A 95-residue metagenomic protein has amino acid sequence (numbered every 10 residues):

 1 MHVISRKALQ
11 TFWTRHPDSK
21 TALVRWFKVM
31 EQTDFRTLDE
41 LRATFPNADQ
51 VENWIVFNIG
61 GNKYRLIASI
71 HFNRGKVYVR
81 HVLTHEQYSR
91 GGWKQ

Functional and structural regions predicted by a protein language model:
M1-K63, H71-K76, E86-Q95: Basic, Lys/Arg-enriched alpha-helical interface segments
V79-L83: Catalytic Cys-His active-site segments of thiol-dependent hydrolases/isopeptidases
